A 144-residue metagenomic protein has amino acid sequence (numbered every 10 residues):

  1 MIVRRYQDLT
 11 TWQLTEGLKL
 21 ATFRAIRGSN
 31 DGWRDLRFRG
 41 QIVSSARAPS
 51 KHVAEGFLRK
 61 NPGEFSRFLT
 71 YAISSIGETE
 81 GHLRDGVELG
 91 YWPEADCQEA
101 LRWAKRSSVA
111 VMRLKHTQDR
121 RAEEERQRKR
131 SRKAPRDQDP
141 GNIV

Functional and structural regions predicted by a protein language model:
M1-V144: Amphipathic alpha-helical assembly/interaction segments
